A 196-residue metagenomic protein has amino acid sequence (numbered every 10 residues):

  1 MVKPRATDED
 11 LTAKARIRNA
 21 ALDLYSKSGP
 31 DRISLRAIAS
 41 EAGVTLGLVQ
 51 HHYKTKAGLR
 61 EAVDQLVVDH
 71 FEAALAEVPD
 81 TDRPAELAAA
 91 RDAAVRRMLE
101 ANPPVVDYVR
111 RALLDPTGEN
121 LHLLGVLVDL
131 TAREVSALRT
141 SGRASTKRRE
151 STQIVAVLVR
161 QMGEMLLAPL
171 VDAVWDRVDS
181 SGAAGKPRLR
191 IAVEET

Functional and structural regions predicted by a protein language model:
M1-T12, D23: N-terminal intrinsically disordered/low-complexity leader segments
A13-R16, A20, L24-G58, A62: Helix-turn-helix
R16, A20-K27, A73-V78, Y108 (+2 more regions): Solvent-exposed, amphipathic alpha-helical segments
L24, H70, E134-A137: Short alpha-helical functional segments enriched in proximate histidine and acidic residues
A62, A73-V109, E150, I154: Hydrophobic alpha-helical connector segments
Q65-F71: Short, basic, alpha-helical segments at the C-terminal edge of helix-turn-helix-like DNA-binding modules
R96-V128, A132, A168-D172: Amphipathic alpha-helical segments used for helix-helix packing
L121-V128, R139-E195: Hydrophobic/aromatic-rich alpha-helical bundle segments in the mid-to-C-terminal region
